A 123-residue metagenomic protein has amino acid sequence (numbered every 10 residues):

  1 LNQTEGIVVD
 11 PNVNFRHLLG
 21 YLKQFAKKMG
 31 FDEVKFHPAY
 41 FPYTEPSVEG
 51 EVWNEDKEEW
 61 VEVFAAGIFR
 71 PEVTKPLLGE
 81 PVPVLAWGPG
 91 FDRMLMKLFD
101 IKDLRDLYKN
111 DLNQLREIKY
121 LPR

Functional and structural regions predicted by a protein language model:
L1-R123: TRNA-recognition modules of translation machinery and tRNA-sensing kinases, especially anticodon-binding
